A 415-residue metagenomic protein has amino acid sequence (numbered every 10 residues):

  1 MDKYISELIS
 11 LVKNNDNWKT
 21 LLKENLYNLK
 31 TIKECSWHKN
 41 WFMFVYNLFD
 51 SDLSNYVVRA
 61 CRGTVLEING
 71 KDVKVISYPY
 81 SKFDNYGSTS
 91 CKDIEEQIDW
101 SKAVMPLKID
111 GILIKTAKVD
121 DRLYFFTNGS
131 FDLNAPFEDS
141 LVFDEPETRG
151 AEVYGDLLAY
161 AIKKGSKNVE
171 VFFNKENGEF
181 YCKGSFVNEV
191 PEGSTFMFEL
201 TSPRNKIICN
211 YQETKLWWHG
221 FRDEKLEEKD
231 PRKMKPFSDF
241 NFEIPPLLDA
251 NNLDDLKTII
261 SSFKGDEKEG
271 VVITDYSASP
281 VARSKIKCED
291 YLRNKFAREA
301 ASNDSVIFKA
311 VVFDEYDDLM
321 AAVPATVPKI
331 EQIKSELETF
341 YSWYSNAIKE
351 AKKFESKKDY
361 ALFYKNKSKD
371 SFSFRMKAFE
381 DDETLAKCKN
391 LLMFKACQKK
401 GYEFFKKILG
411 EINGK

Functional and structural regions predicted by a protein language model:
M1-K415: Core nucleotide-handling region used for phosphoryl-transfer chemistry
